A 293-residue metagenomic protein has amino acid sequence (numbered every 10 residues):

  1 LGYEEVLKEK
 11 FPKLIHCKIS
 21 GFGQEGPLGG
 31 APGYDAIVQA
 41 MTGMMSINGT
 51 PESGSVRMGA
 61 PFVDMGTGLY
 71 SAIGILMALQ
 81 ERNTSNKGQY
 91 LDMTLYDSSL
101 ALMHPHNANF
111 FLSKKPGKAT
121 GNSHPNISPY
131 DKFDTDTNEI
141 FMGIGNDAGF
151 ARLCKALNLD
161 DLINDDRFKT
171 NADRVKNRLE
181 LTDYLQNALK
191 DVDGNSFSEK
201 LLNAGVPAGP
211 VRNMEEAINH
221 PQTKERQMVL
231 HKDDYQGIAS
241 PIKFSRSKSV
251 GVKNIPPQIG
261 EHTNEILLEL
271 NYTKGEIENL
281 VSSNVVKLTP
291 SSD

Functional and structural regions predicted by a protein language model:
L1-I140, I144-G145: Active-site-adjacent "lid/gating" segments in soluble enzymes
L76, F150-C154, Q186, S198-L202 (+3 more regions): Non-transmembrane alpha-helical segments in soluble domains of secreted/periplasmic/extracellular proteins
F110-G117, H220-K232: Short, surface-exposed loop/helix-turn segments at secondary-structure junctions that function as lids/hinges flanking
S128-A204, A208: Aromatic-enriched alpha-helical interface/lid elements that frame and gate functional surfaces
L202-T223: Conserved PLP cofactor-binding pocket of PLP-dependent enzymes
K232-N279: Flexible, small-/acidic-enriched active-site or ligand-binding loops
G275, N279-D293: Amphipathic terminal alpha-helices
